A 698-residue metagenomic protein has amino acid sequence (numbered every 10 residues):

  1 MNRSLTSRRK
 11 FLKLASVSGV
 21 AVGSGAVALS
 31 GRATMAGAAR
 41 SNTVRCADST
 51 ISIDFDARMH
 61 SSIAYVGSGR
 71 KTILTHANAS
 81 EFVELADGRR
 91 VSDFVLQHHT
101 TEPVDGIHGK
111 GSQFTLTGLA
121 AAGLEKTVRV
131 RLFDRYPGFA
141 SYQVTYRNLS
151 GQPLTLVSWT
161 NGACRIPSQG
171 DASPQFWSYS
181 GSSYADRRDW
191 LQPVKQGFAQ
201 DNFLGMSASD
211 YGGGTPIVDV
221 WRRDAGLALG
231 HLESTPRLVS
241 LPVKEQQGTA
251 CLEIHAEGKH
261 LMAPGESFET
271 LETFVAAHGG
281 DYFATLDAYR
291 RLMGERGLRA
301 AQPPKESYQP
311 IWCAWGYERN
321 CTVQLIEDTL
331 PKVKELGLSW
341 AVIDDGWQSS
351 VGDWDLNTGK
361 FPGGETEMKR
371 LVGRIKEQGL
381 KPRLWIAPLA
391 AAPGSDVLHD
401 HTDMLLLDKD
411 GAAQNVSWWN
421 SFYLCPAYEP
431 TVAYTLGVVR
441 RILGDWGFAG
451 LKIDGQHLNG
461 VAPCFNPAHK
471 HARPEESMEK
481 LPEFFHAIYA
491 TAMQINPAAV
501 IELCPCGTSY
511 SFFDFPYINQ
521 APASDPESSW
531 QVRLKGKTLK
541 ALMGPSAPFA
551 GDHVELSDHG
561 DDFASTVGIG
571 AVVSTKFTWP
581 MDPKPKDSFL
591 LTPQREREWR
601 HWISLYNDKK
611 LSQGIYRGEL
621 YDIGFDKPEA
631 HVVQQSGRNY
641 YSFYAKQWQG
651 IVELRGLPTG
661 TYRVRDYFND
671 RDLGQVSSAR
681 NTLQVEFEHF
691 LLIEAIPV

Functional and structural regions predicted by a protein language model:
S4, K10-R32: N-terminal export signals
R40, G248-L261: Short acidic, Pro/Gly- and aromatic-enriched capping/linker segments at domain boundaries
R40-D54, S62-V243, A256, Y667-D672: Polysaccharide-binding surfaces and accessory modules of carbohydrate-active proteins
T50, H260-G279, E688-I696: Short Pro-Gly-centered flexible turn/kink motifs
E266, T270, F485-L673, T682-Q684 (+1 more regions): Active-site-proximal substrate-binding groove within the catalytic cores of carbohydrate-active enzymes
A277, E318-C321, Q348-G352, L389-G394 (+5 more regions): Flexible loop/turn segments at secondary-structure boundaries
A288-W340, D344, Q348: An acidic-aromatic substrate-binding cleft motif
G337-F549: Aromatic- and carboxylate-enriched substrate-binding clefts and catalytic-loop regions of carbohydrate-active enzymes
